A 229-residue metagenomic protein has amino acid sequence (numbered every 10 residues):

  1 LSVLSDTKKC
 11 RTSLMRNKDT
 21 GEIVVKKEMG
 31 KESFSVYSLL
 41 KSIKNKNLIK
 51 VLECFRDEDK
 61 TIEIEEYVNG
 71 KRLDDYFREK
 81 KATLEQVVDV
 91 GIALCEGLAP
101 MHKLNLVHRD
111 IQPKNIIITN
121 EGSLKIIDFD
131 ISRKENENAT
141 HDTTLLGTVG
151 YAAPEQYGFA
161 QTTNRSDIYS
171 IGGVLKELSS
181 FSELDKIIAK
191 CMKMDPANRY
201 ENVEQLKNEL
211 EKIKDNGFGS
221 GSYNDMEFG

Functional and structural regions predicted by a protein language model:
S2-S38: ATP-binding glycine-rich loop module of kinase domains
K44-E53: Conserved HxN/HPN-centered segment at the entrance to the catalytic loop of eukaryotic protein kinase-like domains
E58-R72: Conserved short submotifs of the Hanks-type protein kinase catalytic core that shape the nucleotide-binding pocket
R72-A82: AlphaC helix of the protein kinase catalytic domain
V90-G91: Activation segment signature within eukaryotic-like protein kinase domains
H102-I118: Catalytic-loop of the protein kinase fold
H141-E155: Conserved activation segment of eukaryotic-like protein kinases, specifically the C-terminal portion of the activation
